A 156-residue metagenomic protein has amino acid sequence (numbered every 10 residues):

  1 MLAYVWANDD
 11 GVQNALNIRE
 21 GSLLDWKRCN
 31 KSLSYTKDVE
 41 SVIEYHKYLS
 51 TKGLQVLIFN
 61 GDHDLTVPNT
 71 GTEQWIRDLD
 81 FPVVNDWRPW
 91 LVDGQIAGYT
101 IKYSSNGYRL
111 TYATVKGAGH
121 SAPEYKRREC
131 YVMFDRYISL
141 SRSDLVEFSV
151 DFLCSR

Functional and structural regions predicted by a protein language model:
M1-R156: Terminal and linker regions of secretory-pathway proteins
